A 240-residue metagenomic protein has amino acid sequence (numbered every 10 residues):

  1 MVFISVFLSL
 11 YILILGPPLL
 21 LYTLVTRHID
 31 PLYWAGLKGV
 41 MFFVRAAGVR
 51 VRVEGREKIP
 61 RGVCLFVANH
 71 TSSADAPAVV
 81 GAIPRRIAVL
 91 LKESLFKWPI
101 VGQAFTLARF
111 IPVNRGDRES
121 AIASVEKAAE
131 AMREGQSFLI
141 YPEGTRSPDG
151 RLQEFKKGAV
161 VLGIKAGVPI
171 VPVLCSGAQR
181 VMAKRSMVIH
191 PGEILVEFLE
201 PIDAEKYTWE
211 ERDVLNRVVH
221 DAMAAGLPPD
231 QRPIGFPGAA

Functional and structural regions predicted by a protein language model:
M1-L24, W34, E57-I59, V214-A240: Membrane-interfacial terminal anchoring regions of lipid-handling membrane enzymes
L15-W34, R45-A47, E54, P60-R118: Catalytic core of membrane glycerolipid acyltransferases/transacylases, capturing the structured, soluble-facing
F43-V44, F105, A131, G163: A generic structural signal for well-ordered alpha-helical segments
V51-V53, V196: Generic structural signal for residues in well-ordered beta-strands
G55-I59, K127-E130: Short amphipathic alpha-helix with an adjacent loop that forms part of the alpha/beta core around
I122-A240: Non-catalytic C-terminal accessory region of glycerolipid acyltransferases and related lyso-lipid remodeling enzymes
